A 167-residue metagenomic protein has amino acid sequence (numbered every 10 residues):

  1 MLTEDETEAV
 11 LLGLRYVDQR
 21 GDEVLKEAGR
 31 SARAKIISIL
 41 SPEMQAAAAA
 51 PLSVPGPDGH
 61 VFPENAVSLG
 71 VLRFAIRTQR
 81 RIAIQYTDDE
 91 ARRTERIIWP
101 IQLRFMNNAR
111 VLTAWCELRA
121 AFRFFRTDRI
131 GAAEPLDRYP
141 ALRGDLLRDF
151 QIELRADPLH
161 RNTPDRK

Functional and structural regions predicted by a protein language model:
M1-K167: Short glycine- and basic-residue-enriched patches
